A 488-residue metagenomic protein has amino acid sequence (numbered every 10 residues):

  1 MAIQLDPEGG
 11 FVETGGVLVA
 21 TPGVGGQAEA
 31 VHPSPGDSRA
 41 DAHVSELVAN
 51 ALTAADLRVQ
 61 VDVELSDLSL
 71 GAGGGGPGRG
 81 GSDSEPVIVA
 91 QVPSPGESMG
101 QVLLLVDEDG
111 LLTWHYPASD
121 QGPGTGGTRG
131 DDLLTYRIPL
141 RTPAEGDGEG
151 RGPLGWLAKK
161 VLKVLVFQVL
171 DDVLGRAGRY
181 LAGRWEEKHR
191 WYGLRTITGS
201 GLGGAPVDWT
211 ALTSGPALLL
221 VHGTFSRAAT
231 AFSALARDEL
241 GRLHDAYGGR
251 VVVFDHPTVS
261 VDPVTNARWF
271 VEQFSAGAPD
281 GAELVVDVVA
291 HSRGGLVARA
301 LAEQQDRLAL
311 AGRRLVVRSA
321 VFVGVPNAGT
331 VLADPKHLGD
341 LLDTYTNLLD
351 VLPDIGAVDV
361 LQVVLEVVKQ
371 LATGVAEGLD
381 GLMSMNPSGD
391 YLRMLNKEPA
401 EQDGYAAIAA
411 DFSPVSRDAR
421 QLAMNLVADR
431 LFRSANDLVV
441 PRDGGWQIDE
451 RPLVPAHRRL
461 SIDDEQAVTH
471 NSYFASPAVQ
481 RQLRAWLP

Functional and structural regions predicted by a protein language model:
M1-V253, S275-G277, V468, P477-P488: Flexible, membrane-associating and regulatory peripheral segments of lipid-active enzymes
E149-G178, E303-P488: Helical cap/lid subdomain of alpha/beta-hydrolase-fold lipid enzymes that gates access to the catalytic pocket
P216-A217, V285-D287, S319: Structural motif
T230-A234, V264-A267, A300-E303, D334-P335: Short coil/turn segments at secondary-structure boundaries
L240-H244, G277-G281, Q305-R313: Alpha-helix termini
R250-T258, A376-E377, E465: Glycine- and acidic
V261-L284: Helix-loop module immediately N-terminal to the HCX5R catalytic loop in PTP-like cysteine phosphatase domains
V289-G294, A298: Gly/Ala-rich beta-loop-alpha elbow adjacent to hydrolase catalytic centers
